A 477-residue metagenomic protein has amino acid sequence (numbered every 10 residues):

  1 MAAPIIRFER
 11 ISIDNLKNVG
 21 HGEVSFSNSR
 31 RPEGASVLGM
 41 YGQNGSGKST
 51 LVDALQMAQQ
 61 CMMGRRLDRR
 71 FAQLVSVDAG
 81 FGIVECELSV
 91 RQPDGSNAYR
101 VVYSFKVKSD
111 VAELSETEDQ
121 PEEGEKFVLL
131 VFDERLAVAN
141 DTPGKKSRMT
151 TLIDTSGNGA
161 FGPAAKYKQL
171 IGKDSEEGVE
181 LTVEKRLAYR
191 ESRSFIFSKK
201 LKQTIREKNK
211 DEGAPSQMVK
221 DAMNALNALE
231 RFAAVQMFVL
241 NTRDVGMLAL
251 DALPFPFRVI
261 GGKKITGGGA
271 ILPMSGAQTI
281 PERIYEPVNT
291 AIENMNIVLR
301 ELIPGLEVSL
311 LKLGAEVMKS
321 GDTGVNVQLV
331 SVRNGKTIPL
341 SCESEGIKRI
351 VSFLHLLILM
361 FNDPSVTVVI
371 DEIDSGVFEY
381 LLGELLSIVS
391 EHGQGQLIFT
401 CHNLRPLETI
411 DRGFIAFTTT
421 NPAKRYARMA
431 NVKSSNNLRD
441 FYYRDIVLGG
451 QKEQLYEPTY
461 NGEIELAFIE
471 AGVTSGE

Functional and structural regions predicted by a protein language model:
M1-R69, A291, T323-Y460, I464-L466 (+1 more regions): Switch/communication elements of ASCE P-loop NTPase nucleotide-binding domains
A3-P4, T266-C342, Q451, G462 (+1 more regions): Extended helical coiled-coil dimerization/tether regions that scaffold and oligomerize large DNA-maintenance assemblies
E9, D14, S25-S27, E87-R91 (+5 more regions): A structural detector for beta-sheet-dominated domains
I13-N15, C86-G95, L136-N140, S331-N334 (+1 more regions): Short acidic, glycine-rich loop/turn motifs
E23-F26, S96-V107, D141-I171, T337-S344 (+1 more regions): Short amphipathic beta-strand/extended segments with alternating polar/hydrophobic composition
R30-S36, Q92-Y99, A112-E125, M318-G324 (+1 more regions): Short, solvent-exposed loop/turn segments that connect beta-strands within catalytic domains and beta-strand-rich
E33, V52-S115: Conserved P-loop NTP-binding catalytic core
K108-E301: Electropositive, glycine-dotted interaction segments that contact anionic polymers or phosphate-rich ligands
